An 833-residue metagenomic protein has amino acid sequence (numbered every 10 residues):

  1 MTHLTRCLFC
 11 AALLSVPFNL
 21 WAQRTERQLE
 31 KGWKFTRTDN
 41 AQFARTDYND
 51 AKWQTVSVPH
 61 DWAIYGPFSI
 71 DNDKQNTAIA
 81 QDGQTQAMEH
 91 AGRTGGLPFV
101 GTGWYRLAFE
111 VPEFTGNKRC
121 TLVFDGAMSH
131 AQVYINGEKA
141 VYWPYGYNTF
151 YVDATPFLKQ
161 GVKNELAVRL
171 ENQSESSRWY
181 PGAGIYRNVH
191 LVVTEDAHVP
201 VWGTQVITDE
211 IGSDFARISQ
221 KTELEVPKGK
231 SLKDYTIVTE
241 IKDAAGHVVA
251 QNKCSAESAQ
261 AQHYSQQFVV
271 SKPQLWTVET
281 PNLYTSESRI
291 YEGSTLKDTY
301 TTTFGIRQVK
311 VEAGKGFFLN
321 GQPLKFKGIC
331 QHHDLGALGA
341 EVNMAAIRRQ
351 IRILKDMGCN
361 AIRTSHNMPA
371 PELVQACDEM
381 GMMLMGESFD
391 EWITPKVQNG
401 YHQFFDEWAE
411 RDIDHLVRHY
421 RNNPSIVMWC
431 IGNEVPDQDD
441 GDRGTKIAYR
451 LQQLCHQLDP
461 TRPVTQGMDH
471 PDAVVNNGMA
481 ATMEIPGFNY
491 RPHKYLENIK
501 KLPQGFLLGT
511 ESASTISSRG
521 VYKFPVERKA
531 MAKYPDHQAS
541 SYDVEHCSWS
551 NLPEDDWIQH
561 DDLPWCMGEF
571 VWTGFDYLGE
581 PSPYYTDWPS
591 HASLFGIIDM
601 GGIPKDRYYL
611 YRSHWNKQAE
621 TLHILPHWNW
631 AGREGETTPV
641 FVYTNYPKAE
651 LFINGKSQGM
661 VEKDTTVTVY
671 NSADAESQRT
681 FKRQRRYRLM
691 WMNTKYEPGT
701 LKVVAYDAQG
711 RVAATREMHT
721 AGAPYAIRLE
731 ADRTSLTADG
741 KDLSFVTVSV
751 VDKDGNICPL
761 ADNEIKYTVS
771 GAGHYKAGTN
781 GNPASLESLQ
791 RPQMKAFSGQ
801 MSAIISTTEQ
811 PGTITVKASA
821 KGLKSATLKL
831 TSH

Functional and structural regions predicted by a protein language model:
Q23-C120, S176, G182-I185, F575 (+1 more regions): Extended carbohydrate-recognition surfaces in non-catalytic/accessory domains of CAZymes and lectin-like proteins
R27-L29, T36-D39, G95-Q205, M368-P369 (+5 more regions): Accessory beta-strand-rich segments of carbohydrate-active enzymes
R37, D61, Y65-P67, E138 (+3 more regions): Extended substrate-binding grooves/exosites of carbohydrate-active enzymes
D39, P59, M88-G95, P144-G146 (+11 more regions): An acidic-aromatic loop/edge-strand motif
T46, L232-V238, E279-Y284, N645 (+4 more regions): Short flexible loop/turn segments that cap and initiate beta-strands
K159-G161, E223-E312, W691, E697-G699 (+2 more regions): Extended acidic/polar, glycine-enriched regions that form or flank non-catalytic beta-rich accessory modules
I207, V311, A619-P639, N645-Y646 (+4 more regions): Short S/T/G/P-enriched beta-strand
Q220-E225, E287-R289, V640-T644, V704-A705 (+4 more regions): Beta-strand-rich structural segments
